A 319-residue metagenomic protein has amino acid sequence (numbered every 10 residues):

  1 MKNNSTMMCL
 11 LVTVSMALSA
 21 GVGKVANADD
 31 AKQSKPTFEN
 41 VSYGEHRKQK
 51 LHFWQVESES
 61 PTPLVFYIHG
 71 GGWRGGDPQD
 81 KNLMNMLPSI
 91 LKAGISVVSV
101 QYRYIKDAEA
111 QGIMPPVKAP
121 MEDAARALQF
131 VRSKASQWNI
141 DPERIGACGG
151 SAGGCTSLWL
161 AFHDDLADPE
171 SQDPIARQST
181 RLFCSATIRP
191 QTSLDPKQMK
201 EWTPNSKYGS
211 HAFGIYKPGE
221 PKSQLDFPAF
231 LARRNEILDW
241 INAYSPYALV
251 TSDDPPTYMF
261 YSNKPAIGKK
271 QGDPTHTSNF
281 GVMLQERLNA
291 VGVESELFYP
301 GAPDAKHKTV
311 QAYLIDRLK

Functional and structural regions predicted by a protein language model:
D29-E59, T251: N-terminal cap/lid segment of alpha/beta-hydrolase-fold proteins
Q33, H46, L166, P196-L249 (+2 more regions): Mobile cap/lid helix-loop segments that gate and shape the active-site cleft of serine hydrolases
H52-W54, T257-K319: C-terminal catalytic histidine-bearing segment of alpha/beta-hydrolase fold enzymes
S60-T62, G71-E109, A167-D168, L194: Short substrate-entry loop that stabilizes the transition state in hydrolases
Y67-G70, S99, F130, M259: Structural cue for short, hydrophobic secondary-structure segments
D77-N82, M86, V98-P142, D304-A305: Catalytic nucleophile-loop/oxyanion-hole region of alpha/beta-hydrolase and closely related hydrolase-like folds
R126-P204: Primarily recognizes the serine-hydrolase "nucleophile elbow" in alpha/beta-hydrolase and SGNH/GDSL folds
S171-K207, I237-Q271: The feature captures the conserved acid-bearing segment of alpha/beta-hydrolase catalytic domains
